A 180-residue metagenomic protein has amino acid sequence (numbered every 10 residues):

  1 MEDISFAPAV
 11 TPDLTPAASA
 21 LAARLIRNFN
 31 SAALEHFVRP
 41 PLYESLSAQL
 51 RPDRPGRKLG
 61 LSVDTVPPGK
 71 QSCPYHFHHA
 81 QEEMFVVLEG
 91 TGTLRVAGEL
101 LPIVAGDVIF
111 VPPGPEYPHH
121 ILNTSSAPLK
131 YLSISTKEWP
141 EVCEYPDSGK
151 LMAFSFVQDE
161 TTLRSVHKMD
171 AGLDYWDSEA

Functional and structural regions predicted by a protein language model:
M1-K58, Y145-A180: A short, N-terminal "cap"/entry segment at the start of jelly-roll beta-barrel domains of the cupin/DSBH fold
N28-N30, S62, N123: Asparagine-centered polar/low-complexity signal
E44-Q49, S62-H78, E116: Conserved short histidine dyad/triad with adjacent acidic residue
V63-P67, H78-V96, I134-E138: Short, conserved beta-strand element in jelly-roll/cupin
G90, G106, I121: Short hydrophobic/aromatic patches on the structural cores and recognition surfaces of FHA
G98-G114: Short acidic-glycine-tyrosine-enriched beta hairpin
P113-P140: Ligand-binding loop in jelly-roll beta-barrel domains
